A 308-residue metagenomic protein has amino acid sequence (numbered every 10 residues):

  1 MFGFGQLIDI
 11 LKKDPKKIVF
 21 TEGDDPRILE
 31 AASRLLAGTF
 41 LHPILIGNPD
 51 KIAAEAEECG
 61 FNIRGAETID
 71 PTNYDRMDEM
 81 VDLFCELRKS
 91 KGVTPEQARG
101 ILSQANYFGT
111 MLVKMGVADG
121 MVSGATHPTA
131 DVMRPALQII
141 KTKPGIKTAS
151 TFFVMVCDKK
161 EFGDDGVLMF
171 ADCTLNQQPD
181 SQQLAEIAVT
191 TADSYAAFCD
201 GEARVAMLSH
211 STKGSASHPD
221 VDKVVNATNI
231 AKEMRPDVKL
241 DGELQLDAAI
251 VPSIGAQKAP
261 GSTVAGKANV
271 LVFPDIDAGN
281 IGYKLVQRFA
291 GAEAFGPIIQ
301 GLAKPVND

Functional and structural regions predicted by a protein language model:
M1-A265, N269-D308: Anion-binding alpha/beta catalytic cores of soluble intermediary-metabolism enzymes, centered on
